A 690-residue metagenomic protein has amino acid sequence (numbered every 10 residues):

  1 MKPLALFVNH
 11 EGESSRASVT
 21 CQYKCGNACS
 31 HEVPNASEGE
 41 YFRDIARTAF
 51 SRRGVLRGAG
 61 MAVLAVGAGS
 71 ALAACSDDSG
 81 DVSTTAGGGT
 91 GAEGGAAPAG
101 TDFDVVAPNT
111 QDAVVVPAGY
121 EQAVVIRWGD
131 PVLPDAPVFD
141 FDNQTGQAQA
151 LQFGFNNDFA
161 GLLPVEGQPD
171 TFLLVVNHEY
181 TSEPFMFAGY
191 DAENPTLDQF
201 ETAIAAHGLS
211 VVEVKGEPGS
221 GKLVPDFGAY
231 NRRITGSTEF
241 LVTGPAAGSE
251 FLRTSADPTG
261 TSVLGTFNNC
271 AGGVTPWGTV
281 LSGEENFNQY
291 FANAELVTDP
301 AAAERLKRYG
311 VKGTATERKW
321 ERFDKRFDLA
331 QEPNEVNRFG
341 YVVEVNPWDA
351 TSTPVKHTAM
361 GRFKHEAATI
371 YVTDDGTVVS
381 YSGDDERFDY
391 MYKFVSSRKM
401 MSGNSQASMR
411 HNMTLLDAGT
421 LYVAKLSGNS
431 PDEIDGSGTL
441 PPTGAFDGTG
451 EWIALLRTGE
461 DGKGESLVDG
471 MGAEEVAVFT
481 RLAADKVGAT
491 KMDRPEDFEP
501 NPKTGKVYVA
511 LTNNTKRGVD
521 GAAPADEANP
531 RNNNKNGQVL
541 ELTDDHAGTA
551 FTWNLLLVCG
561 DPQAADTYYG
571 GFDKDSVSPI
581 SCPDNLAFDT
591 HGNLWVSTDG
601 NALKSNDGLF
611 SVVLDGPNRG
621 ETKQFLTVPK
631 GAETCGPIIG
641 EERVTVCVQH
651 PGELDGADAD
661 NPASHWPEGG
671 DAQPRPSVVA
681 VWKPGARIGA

Functional and structural regions predicted by a protein language model:
M1-F50: N-terminal secretory signal peptides
R47-L56, T85-G87, G91: Twin-arginine (Tat) signal peptide motif
T48, G54-C75: N-terminal export signals
S76-T84: Bacterial lipoprotein signal-peptidase II cleavage site
P98-T275, S282-N288, T298-R305, Y309-N346 (+8 more regions): Long, well-ordered hydrophobic secondary-structure segments characteristic of membrane-embedded and membrane-proximal
A113-R127, P137-A150, G219-G260, V345-R362 (+4 more regions): Blade-edge beta-strand/turn elements of extracellular beta-propeller and related beta-sheet repeat scaffolds
A148-L162, P258-A271, K486-D497, F572-A587 (+1 more regions): Signature of short aromatic-glycine-proline-rich micro-motifs recurring in repeat-based ectodomains
H207-V214, R338-P347, F394-V395, K535-D544 (+2 more regions): Beta-propeller blade signature
